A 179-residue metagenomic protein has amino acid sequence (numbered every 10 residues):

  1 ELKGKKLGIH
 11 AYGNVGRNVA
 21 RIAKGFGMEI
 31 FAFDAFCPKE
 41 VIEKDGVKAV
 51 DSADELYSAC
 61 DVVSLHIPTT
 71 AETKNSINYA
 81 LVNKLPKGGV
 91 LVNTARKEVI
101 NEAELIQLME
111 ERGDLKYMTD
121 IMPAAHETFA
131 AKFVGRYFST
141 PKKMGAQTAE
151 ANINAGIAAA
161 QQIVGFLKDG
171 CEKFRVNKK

Functional and structural regions predicted by a protein language model:
E1-K3, K24, N83: Short, flexible hinge/linker loops that cap or flank conserved catalytic cores
E1-N18: Glycine-rich NAD(P)-binding loop of Rossmann-like domains
G8, F31, K116-M118: A structural signal for isolated positions on well-ordered beta-strands in alpha/beta enzyme cores
A20, M28-E29: Residues at the starts of beta-strands that form the adenosine-phosphate
F26, D45-G46, F133-R136: Short, structured coil segments at secondary-structure junctions
F36-A131: Rossmann-like adenosine-cofactor binding region
K116, I121-K179: C-terminal helix-to-coil terminal segments
